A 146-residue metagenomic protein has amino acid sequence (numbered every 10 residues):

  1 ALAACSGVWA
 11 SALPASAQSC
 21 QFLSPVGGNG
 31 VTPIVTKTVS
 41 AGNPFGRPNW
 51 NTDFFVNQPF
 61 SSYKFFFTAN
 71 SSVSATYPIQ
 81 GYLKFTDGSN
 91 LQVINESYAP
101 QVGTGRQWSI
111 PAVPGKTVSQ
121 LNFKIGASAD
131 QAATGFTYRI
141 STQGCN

Functional and structural regions predicted by a protein language model:
W9-S19: Sec/Tat signal peptide C-region and signal peptidase I cleavage site
Q18-V56: Transition segment at domain starts
N49, F54-Q58, V102-K116: Beta-sandwich interaction modules
P59-S61, T68-I79, D130-A132: Extended, low-complexity, turn-rich repeat/linker tracts enriched in Gly/Pro/Ser/Thr and Asp/Glu that occur
A75-V93: Short, surface-exposed beta-strand/strand-loop-strand elements in extracellular ectodomains
G81-F85, S128-N146: Exposed low-complexity, polar/acidic, P/S/T/G-rich flexible segments that act as propeptides, protease-susceptible
L91-V102: Solvent-exposed serine/threonine-rich low-complexity stretches and specific carbohydrate-binding patches
P111-F136: Noncatalytic modules at the cell exterior or secretory-pathway interfaces, chiefly beta-strand-rich lectin/adhesion
